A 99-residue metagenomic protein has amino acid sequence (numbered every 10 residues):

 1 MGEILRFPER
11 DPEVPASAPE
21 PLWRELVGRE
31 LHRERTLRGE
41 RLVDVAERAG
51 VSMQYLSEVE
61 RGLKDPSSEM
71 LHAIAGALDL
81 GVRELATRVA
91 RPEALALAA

Functional and structural regions predicted by a protein language model:
M1-L26: N-terminal flexible/basic segments that precede or flank functional cores
R29-D44: Short basic helix-loop element that most often maps to the first helix and adjoining turn of HTH DNA-binding modules
R41-S57: Short alpha-helical DNA-recognition segment
L42, M53, L63-K64, V82: The DNA-contacting recognition helix of HTH DNA-binding domains and analogous helical DNA-recognition elements
V45, M70-A75, L85-A86: Hydrophobic micro-packing sites on short alpha-helices
A86-A99: Short, charged recognition helix plus adjacent turn of helix-turn-helix-like nucleic-acid-binding domains
